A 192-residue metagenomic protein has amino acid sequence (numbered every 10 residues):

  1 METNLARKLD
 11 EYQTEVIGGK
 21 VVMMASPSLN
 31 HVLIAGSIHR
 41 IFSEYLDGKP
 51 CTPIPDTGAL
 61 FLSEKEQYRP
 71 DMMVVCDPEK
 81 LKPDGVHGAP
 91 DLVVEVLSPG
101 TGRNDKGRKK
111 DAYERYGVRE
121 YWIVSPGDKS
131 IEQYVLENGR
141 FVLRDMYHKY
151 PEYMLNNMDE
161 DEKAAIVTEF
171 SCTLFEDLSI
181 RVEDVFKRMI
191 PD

Functional and structural regions predicted by a protein language model:
M1-D192: Gly/Pro/Ser/Thr-rich low-complexity, intrinsically disordered segments predominantly at protein N-termini
